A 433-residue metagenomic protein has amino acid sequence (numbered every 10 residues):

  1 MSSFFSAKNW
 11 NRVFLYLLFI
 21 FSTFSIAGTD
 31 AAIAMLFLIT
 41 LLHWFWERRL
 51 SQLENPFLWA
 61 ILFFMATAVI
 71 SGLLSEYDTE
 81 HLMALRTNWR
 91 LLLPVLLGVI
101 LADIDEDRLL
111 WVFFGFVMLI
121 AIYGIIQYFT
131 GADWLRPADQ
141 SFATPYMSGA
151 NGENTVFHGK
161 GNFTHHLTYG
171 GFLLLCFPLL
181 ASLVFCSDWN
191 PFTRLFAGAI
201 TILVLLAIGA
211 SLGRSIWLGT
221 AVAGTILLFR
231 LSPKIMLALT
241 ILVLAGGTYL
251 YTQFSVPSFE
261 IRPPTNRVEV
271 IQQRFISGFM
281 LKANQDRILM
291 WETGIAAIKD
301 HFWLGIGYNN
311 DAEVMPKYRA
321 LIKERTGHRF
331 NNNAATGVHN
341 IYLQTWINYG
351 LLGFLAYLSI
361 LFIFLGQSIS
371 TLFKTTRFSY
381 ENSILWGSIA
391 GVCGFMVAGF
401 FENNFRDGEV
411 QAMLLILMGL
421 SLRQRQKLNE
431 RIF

Functional and structural regions predicted by a protein language model:
M1-M83, I100-D107, W111, V184-L195 (+2 more regions): Transmembrane signal-anchor hairpin modules in multi-pass inner-membrane enzymes, especially those that act on
F14-Y16, M147-N162, H328-L343: Juxtamembrane membrane-water interface segments that cap and precede transmembrane helices
L18, V69, D107-V156, G161-L231 (+5 more regions): Alpha-helical transmembrane segments of multi-pass inner-membrane proteins
A27-W44, L85-L96, Y169-F177, W217-T225 (+1 more regions): Membrane-embedded alpha-helical segments of multi-pass membrane proteins, especially the transmembrane helices
M35-L41, A238, Y357-I363, I384-F433: Transmembrane alpha-helices of multi-pass inner-membrane enzymes
I122, Y128-G131, L231-A283, M290-D300 (+1 more regions): A membrane-periplasm/extracellular boundary helix in multi-pass inner-membrane enzymes that assemble envelope glycans
V184, G224, N348-C393: Hydrophobic transmembrane alpha-helices and their immediate junctions
G278-E292, D300, L304-Y349: Long extracytoplasmic/lumenal interhelical loops at the membrane interface of multi-pass membrane proteins
